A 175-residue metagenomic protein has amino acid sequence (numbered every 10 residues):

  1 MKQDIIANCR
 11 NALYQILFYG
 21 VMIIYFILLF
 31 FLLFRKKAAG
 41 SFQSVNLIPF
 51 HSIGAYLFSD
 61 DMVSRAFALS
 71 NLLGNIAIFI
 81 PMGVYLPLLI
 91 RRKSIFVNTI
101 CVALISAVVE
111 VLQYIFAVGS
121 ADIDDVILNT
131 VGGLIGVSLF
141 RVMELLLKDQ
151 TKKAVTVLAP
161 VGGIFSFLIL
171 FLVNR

Functional and structural regions predicted by a protein language model:
M1-A117, I123, R141-R175: Bulky hydrophobic segments
